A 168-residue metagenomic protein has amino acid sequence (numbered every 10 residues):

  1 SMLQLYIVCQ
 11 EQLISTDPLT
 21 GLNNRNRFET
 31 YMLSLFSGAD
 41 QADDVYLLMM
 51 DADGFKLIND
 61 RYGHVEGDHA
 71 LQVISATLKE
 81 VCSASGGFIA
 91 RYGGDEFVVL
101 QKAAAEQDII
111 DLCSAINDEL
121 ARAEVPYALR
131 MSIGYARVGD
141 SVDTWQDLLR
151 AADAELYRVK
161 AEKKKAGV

Functional and structural regions predicted by a protein language model:
L3, I7-Q10: Heptad-repeat alpha-helical coiled-coil signal-transmission segments
Q10-T30, M50-H64, Q72: Conserved nucleotide-binding and Mg2+-coordinating catalytic segments in signaling enzymes
E11-Q12, R25-D44, S75-S83: Short regulatory alpha-helical coupling segments that immediately precede and/or link into cyclic nucleotide signaling
Y46-D51, I89: Active-site-flanking beta-strand signature of metal-NTP-handling nucleotidyl enzymes and homologous cyclase-like
F55, I74, F97, I133: Hydrophobic framework residues that shape the active-site pocket of cyclic nucleotide turnover catalytic cores
H64, I110-N117, A121, R137-V168: Catalytic-core segments of nucleotide cyclases and related cyclic-nucleotide turnover enzymes
A70, V98-I116: Short helix/loop segment flanking the catalytic signature motif in cyclic-nucleotide metabolism enzymes
F88-R91, Y127: A short pre-motif secondary-structure segment
